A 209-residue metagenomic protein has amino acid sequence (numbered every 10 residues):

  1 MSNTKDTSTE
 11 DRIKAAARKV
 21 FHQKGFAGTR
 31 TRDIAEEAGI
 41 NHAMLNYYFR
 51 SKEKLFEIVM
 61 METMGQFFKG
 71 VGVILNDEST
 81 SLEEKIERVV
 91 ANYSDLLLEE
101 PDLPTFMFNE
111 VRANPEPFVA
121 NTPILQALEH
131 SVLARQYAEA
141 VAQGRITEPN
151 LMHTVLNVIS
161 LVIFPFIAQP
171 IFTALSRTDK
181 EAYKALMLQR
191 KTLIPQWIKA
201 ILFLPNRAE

Functional and structural regions predicted by a protein language model:
M1-S8, A15, K19, N206-E209: N-terminal intrinsically disordered/low-complexity leader segments
S2, V59-R88, L133-Q136: Amphipathic alpha-helical linker/stalk segments
T9-R18, I34, V59-F67, L133: Generic hydrophobic, amphipathic alpha-helix propensity
R12, V20-K54, I58: Helix-turn-helix
K52, V59, T63, F67 (+5 more regions): Hydrophobic/aromatic residues within well-ordered alpha-helical segments
V73-T105, Q143, L151-V158, F203-E209: Hydrophobic alpha-helical connector segments
N92-D95, E99, A127, S131-Q143 (+2 more regions): C-terminal peripheral helix-coil segments that are non-catalytic and often amphipathic
L98-V119, Q169-R177: Amphipathic alpha-helical segments used for helix-helix packing
